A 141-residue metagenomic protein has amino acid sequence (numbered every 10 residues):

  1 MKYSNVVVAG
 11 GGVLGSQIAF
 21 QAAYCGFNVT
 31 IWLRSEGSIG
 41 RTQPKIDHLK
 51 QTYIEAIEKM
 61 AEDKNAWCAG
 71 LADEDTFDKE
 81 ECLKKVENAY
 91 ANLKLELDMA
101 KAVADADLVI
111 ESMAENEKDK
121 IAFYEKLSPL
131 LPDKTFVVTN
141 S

Functional and structural regions predicted by a protein language model:
M1-A66, L130: NAD(P)+-binding Rossmann beta1-loop-alpha1 motif at the extreme N-terminus of oxidoreductases
K2-N5, Y90, A106, K134: Phosphate-coordination loops involved in phosphoryl transfer and adenosine-cofactor binding
N28, N92-K94, F136: Conserved beta-strand segments of alpha/beta enzyme cores
K50-N92: Short mixed-charge
K85-V86, A91-A106: Short acidic low-complexity segments
L108, M113-S141: Rossmann-like NAD(P)(H) cofactor-binding subdomain of soluble oxidoreductases
